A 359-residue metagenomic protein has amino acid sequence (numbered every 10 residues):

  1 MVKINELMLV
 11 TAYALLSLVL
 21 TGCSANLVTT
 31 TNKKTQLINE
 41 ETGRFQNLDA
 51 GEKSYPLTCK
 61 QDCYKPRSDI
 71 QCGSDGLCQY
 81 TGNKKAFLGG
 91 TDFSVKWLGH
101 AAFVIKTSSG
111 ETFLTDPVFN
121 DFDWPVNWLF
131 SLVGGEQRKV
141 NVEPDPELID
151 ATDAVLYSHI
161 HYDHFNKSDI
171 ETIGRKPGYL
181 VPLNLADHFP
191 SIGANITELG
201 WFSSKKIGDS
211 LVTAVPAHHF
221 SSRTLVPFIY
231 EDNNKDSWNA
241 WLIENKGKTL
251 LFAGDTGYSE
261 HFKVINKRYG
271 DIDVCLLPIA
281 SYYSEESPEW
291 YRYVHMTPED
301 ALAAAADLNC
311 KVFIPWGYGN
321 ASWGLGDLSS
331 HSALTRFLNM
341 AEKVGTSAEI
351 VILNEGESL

Functional and structural regions predicted by a protein language model:
V2-T11: Bacterial N-terminal signal peptides that target proteins for export
V10-V19: Bacterial N-terminal signal peptides
C23-I149, V215-F220, I243-G254, D273-A280 (+1 more regions): Metallo-beta-lactamase
N26-L27, R138, N184, T249 (+1 more regions): Cap/insert and terminal regions of metallo-dependent hydrolase folds
Y64-G90, V181-K248, R336-E357: Metallo-beta-lactamase
F122, I160-F165, A186-H188, S203-K205 (+5 more regions): Active-site environment of divalent metal-dependent phosphoester hydrolases
N127-V181, D187, N195, G270-L276: Active-site metal-binding motif and surrounding structural segment of the metallo-beta-lactamase
D150, G174-R175, S210, D236 (+2 more regions): Structured loop/turn residues at beta-strand edges in well-structured enzyme cores
